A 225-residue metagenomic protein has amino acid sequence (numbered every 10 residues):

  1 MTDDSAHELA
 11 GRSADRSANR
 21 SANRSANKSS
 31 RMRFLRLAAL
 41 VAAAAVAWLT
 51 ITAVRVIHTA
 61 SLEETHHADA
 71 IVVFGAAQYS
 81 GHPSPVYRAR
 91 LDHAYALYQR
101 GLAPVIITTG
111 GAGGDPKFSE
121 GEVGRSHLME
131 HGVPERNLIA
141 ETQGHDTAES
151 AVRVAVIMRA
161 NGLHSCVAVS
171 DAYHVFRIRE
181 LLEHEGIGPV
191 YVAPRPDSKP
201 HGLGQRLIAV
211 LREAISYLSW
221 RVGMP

Functional and structural regions predicted by a protein language model:
M1-L9: N-terminal acidic, proline/glycine-rich, low-complexity intrinsically disordered segments
T2, A53-V210: A structural signal for short, hydrophobic/glycine-enriched beta-strand patches
H7-E8, R31-M32, R36, E185: Terminal low-complexity/intrinsically disordered segments and their adjoining alpha-helical capping regions in soluble
L9-A26: Long, intrinsically disordered low-complexity tandem-repeat segments
N27-M32, P200, G204: Juxtamembrane/transmembrane-helix boundary motifs in multi-pass membrane proteins
K28-E63: N-terminal type II signal-anchor transmembrane helix that functions as the membrane-insertion/stop-transfer segment
L203-P225: A transmembrane-helix-recognition feature enriched in membrane-embedded lipid enzymes and envelope glyco-/phospholipid
